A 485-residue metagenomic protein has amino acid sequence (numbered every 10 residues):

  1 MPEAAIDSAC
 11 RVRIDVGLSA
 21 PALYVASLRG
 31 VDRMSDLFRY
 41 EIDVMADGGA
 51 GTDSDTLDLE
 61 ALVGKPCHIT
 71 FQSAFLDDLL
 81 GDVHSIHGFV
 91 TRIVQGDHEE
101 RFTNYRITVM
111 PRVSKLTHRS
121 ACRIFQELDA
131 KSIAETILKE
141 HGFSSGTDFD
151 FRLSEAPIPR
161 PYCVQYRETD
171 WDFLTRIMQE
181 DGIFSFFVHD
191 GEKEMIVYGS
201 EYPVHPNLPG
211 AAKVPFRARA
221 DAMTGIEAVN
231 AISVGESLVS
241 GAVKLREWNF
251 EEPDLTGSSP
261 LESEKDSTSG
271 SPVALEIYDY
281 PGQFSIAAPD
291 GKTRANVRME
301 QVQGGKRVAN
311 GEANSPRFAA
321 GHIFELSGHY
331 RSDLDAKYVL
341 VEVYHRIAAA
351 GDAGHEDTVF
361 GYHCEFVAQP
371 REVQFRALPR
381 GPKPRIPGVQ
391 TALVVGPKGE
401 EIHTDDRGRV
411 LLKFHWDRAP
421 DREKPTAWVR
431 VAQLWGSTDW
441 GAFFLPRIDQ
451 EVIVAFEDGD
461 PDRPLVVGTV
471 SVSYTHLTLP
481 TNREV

Functional and structural regions predicted by a protein language model:
M1-L477, R483: Amphipathic alpha-helical and helix-coil boundary elements used as assembly and membrane-proximal scaffolds
